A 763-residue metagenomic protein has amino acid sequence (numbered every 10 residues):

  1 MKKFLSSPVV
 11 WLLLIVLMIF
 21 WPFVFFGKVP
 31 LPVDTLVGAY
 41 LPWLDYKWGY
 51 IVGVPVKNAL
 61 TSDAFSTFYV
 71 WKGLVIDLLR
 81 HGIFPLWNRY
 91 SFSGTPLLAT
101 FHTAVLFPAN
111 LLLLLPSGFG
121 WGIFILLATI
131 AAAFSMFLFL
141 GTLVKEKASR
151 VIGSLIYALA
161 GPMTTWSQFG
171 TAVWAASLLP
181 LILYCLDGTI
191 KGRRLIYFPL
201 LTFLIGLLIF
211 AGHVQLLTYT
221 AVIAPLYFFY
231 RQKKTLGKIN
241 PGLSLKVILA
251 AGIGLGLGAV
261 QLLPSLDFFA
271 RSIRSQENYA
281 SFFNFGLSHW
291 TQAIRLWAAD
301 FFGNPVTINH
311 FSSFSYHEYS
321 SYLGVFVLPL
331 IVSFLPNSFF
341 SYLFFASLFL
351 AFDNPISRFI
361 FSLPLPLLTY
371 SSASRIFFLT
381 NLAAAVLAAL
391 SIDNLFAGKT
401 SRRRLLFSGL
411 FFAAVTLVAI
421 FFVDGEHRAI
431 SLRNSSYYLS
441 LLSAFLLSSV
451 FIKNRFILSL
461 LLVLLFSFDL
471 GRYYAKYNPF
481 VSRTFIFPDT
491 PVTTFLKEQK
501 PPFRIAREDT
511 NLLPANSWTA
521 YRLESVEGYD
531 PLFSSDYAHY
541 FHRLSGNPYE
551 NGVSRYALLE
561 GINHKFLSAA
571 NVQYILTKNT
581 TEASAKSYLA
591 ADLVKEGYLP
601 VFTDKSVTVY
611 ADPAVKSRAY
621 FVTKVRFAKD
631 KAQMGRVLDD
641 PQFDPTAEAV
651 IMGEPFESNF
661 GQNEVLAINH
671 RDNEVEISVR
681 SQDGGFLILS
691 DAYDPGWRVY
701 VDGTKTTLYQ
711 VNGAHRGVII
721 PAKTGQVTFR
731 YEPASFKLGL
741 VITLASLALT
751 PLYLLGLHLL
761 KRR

Functional and structural regions predicted by a protein language model:
M1-K2, Y219-G254, S265: Perimembrane helix-loop-helix junctions
V9-W11, T171, A175-S177, C185 (+9 more regions): Contiguous transmembrane helix-bundle modules in multi-pass membrane proteins
M18-M136, L155-S177, A270-Q276, S281-V325 (+6 more regions): Membrane-interface coil-to-helix junctions
P116-G141, L323-Y342, L441-L446, K737-L760: Selective detector of the "anchor" transmembrane alpha-helix that sits immediately C-terminal
F137-L159, R193-I196, Y342: Transmembrane-helix signature of polytopic, membrane-embedded enzymes that assemble or transfer cell-envelope glycans
I152-T164, L200-L207, L257: Short aromatic/hydrophobic helix-turn
F283, I430-R433, L464, F468-G661 (+1 more regions): Extracytoplasmic
N516, P641-R763: Active-site-proximal, structured, solvent-exposed surfaces of multi-pass membrane proteins that position macromolecular
